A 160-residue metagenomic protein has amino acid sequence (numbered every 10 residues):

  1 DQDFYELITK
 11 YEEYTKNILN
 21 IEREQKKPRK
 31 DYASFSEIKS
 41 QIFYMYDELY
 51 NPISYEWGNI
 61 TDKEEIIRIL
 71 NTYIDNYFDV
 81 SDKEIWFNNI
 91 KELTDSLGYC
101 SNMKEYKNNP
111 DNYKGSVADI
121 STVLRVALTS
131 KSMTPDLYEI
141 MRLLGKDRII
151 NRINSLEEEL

Functional and structural regions predicted by a protein language model:
D1-Y113: Small-residue-rich helix-loop
K91-L160: Charged substrate- and nucleic-acid-binding regions of tRNA-handling and nucleotidyl-transfer enzymes, centered on
